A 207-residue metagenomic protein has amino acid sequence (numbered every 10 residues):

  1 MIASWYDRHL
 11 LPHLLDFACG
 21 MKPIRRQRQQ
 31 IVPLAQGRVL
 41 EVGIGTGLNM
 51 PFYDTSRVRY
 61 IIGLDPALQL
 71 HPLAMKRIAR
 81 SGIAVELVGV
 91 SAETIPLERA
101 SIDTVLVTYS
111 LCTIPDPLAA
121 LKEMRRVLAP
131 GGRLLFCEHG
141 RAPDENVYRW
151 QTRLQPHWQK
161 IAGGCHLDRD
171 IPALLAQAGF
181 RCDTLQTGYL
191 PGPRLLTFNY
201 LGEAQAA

Functional and structural regions predicted by a protein language model:
M1-P12, P23-R28: N-terminal, positively charged/glycine-rich alpha-helical extensions of SAM-dependent methyltransferases
D7, L14-M21, C137-L195: C-terminal alpha-helical "lid/dimerization" subdomain adjacent to the S-adenosyl-L-methionine
A18-R38, L48-F52: Conserved alpha-helix/loop element of class I SAM-dependent methyltransferases that forms part of the SAM/SAH-binding
L40-V42, T46-T94: Class I SAM-dependent methyltransferase SAM/SAH-binding core
E93-V105: A short acidic, Gly/Pro-enriched loop at the edge of an enzyme's catalytic core that lines a small-molecule cofactor
D103-D116: A short SAM/SAH-binding and catalytic strip from SAM-dependent methyltransferases
L118-P130: A short glycine-rich, Lys/Arg-flanked "PGG" loop and its adjoining helix->strand segment in the class I
N199-A207: C-terminal lobe and adjacent flexible extensions of AdoMet/dcAdoMet transferase-like proteins
